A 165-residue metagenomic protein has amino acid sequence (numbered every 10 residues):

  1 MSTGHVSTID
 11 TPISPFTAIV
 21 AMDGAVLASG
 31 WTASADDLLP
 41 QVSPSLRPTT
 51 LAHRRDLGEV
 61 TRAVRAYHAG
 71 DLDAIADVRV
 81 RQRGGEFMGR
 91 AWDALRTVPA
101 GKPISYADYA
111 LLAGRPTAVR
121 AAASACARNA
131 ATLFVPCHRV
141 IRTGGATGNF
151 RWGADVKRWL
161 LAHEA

Functional and structural regions predicted by a protein language model:
M1-P116, A165: Basic nucleic-acid-binding alpha-helical/helix-turn surface characteristic of O6-alkylguanine DNA
A18, V140-R142: Active-site and channel-lining beta-strand-loop segments that bind or position nucleotide-derived/phosphorylated
P116-V119, L160: LysM (lysin motif) carbohydrate-binding repeats in extracellular/periplasmic proteins that recognize
V119-T132: Regulatory, non-catalytic segments
L133-V140: Short Lys/Arg-enriched helix C-cap and helix-to-coil transition segments that create basic nucleic-acid-contact patches
T143-A165: …primarily DNA-binding HTH/wHTH and HhH modules…
